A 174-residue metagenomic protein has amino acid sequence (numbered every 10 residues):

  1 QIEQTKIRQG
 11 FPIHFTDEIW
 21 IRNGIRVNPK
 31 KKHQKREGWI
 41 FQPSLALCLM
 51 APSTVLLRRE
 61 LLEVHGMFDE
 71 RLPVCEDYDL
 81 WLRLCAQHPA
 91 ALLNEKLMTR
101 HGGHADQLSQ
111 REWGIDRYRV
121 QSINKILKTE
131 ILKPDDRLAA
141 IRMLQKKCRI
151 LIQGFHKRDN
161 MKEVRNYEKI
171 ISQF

Functional and structural regions predicted by a protein language model:
Q1-N28: Conserved donor NDP-sugar-binding/catalytic core segment of glycosyltransferases
I13-D17, V55, K147: Anionic, Ser/Thr-rich low-complexity intrinsically disordered regions
R22, P29-S122: Conserved nucleotide-sugar donor-binding catalytic segment
K96, R100-G103, S109-P134, R158-F174: Catalytic core of nucleotide-sugar-dependent glycosyltransferases
D136-M143, E163: Structural signature of alpha-solenoid helical repeat junctions
I152-Q153: Conserved small-residue packing positions in alpha-helical repeats and bundles
